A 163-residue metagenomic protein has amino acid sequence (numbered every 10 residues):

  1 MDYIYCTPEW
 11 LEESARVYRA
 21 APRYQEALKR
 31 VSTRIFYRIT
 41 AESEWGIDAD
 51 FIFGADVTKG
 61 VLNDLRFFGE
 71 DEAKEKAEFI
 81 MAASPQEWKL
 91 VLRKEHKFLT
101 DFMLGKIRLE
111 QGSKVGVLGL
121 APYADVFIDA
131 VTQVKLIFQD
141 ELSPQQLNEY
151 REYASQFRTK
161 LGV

Functional and structural regions predicted by a protein language model:
M1-V163: Feature captures hydrophobic
